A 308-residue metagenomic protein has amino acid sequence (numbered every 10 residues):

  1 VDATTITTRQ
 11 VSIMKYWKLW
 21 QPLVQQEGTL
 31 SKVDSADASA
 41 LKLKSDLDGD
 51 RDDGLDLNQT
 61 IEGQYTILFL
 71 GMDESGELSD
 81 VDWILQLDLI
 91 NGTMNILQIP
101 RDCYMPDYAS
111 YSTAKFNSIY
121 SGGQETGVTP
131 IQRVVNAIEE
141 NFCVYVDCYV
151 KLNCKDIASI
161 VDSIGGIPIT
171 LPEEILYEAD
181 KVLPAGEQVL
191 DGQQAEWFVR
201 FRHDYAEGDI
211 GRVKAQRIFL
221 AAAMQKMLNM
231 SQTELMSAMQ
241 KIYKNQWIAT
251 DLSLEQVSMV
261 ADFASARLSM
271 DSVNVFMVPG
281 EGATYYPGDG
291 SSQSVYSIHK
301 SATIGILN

Functional and structural regions predicted by a protein language model:
V1-N308: Non-catalytic, solvent-exposed segments at the cell envelope interface
